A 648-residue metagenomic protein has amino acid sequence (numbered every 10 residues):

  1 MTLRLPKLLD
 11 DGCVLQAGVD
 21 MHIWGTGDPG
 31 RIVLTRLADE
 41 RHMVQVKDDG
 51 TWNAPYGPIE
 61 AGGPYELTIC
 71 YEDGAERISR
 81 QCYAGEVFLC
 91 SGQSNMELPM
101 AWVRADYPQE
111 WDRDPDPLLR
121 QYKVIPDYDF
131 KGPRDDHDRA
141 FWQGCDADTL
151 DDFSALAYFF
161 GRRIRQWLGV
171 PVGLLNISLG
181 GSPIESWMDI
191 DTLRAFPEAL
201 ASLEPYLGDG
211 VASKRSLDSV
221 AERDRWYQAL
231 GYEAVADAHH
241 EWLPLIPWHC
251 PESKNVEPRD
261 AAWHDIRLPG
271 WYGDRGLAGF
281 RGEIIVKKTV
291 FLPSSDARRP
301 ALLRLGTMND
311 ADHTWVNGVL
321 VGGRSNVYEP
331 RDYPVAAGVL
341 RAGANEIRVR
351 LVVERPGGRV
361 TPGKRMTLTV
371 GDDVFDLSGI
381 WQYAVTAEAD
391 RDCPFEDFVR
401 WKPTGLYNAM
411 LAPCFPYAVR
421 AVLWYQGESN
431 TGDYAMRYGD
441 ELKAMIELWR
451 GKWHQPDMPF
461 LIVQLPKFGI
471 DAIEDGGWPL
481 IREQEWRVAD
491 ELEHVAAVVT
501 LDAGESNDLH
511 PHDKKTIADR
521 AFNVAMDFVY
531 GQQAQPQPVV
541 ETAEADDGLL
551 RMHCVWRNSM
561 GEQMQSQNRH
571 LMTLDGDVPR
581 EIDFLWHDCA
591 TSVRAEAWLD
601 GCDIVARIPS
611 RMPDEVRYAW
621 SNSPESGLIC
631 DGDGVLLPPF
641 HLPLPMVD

Functional and structural regions predicted by a protein language model:
T2, E76-G144, I177-D274, A344-V419: An acidic-aromatic loop/edge-strand motif
T2, L8-E86, R355-R359, L571-M572: Ser/Thr-rich low-complexity repeats and stalk/linker segments
L5-D11, F280-P293, R331-Y333: Short beta-strands within extracellular/lumenal beta-sheet-rich domains
K7, C13-I23, A278-R281, L302 (+2 more regions): Surface beta-strand/loop "capping" patches
W24, W263, V290-L292, D296-G318 (+1 more regions): Aromatic-lined ligand-binding clefts that engage carbohydrates, nucleic acids, or primary amines
L37-G62, T314-T367: Beta-strand-rich ligand-recognition modules
G62-D73, E346-V349, D614-W620: Short, aromatic- and glycine-rich surface loops/edge beta-strands on solvent-exposed regions
R557-D648: C-terminal beta-sandwich/jelly-roll accessory domains of carbohydrate-active enzymes
